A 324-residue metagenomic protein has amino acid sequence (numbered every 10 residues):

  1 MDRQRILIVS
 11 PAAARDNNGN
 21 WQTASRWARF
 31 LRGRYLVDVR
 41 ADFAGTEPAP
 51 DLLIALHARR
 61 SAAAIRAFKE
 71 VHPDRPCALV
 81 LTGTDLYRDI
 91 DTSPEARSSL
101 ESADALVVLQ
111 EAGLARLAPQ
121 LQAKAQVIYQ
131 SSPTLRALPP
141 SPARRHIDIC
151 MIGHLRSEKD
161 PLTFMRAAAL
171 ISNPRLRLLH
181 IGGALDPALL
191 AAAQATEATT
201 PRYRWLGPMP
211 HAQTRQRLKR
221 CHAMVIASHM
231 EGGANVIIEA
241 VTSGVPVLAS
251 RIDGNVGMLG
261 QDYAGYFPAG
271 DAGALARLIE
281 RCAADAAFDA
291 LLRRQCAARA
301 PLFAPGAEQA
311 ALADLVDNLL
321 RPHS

Functional and structural regions predicted by a protein language model:
G19, A287-D317: A charged, aromatic-enriched C-terminal amphipathic alpha-helix characteristic of glycosyltransferases across folds
E101-L135: A short, active-site helix/loop in glycosyltransferases that binds the activated sugar's phosphate group
P140-K159, F164-I171, L178-I181: Conserved donor-binding/catalytic core segment of Leloir-type glycosyltransferases
R177-A191, G207-P208: Glycosyltransferase donor-sugar binding loop
A191-A212: Nucleotide-activated donor-binding/catalytic signature segment of Leloir-type glycosyltransferases, i.e., the conserved
H229-M230: Aromatic "clamp/platform" in nucleotide-sugar-dependent glycosyltransferases that forms part of the donor/acceptor
P246-A249: Short hydrophobic beta-strand element within catalytic cores of glycosyltransferases and related nucleotide-activated
Q261-G273, R281-A287: Conserved acidic donor-binding segment of nucleotide-sugar-dependent glycosyltransferases
